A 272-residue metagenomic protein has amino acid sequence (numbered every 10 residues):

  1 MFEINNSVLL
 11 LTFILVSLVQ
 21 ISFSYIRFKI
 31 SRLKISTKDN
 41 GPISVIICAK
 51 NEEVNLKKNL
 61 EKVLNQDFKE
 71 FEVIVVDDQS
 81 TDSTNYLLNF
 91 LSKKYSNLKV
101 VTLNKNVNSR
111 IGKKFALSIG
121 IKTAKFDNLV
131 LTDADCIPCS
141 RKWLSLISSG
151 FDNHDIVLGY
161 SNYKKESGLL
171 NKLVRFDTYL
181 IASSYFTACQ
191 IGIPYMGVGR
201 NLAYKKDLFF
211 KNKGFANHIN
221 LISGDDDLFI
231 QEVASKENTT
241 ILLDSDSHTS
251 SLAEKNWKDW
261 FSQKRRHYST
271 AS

Functional and structural regions predicted by a protein language model:
M1-D39: N-terminal membrane-anchoring/stem segments of glycan-assembly enzymes
R27-L33, E52-N65: Short, well-formed alpha-helical segments that are part of the catalytic scaffolds of diverse glycosyltransferases
G41-S44, E72: Cell-envelope/extracellular polymer assembly enzymes that use nucleotide-activated donors
L60-N106: Acidic donor-binding segment of Leloir-type glycosyltransferases
L117, L129: Short aromatic/hydrophobic "clamp" motif used to bind/position activated sugar donors
D133-I137: The conserved acidic donor/metal-binding loop of glycosyltransferases
L144-I156: Conserved donor-nucleotide/metal-binding helix-loop-beta segment in metal-dependent transferases, i.e., the alpha-helix
I156-I181, D207-F210, G214-S272: Catalytic donor/gating beta->alpha subdomain of glycosyltransferases that bind UDP-sugars
